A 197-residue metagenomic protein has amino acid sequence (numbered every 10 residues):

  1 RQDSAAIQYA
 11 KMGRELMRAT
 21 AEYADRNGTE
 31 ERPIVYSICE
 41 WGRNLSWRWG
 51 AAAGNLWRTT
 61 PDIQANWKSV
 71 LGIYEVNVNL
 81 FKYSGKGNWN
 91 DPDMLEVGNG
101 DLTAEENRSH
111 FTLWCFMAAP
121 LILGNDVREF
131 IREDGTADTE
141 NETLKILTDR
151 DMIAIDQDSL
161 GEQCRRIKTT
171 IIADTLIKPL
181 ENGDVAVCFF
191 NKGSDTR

Functional and structural regions predicted by a protein language model:
R1-S4: The substrate-binding groove and active-site-proximal loops of carbohydrate-active enzymes, especially glycoside
Q8, M12, S109-T112: Stable alpha-helical elements in mature extracytoplasmic
R14-M17: Long, compositionally biased eukaryotic scaffolding/regulatory segments
A24-D126: Glycan-recognition surfaces
S109-K168: Catalytic cores of secreted or luminal carbohydrate-active enzymes
W114-M117, I122-G124, T169-R197: Carbohydrate-binding surface patches
